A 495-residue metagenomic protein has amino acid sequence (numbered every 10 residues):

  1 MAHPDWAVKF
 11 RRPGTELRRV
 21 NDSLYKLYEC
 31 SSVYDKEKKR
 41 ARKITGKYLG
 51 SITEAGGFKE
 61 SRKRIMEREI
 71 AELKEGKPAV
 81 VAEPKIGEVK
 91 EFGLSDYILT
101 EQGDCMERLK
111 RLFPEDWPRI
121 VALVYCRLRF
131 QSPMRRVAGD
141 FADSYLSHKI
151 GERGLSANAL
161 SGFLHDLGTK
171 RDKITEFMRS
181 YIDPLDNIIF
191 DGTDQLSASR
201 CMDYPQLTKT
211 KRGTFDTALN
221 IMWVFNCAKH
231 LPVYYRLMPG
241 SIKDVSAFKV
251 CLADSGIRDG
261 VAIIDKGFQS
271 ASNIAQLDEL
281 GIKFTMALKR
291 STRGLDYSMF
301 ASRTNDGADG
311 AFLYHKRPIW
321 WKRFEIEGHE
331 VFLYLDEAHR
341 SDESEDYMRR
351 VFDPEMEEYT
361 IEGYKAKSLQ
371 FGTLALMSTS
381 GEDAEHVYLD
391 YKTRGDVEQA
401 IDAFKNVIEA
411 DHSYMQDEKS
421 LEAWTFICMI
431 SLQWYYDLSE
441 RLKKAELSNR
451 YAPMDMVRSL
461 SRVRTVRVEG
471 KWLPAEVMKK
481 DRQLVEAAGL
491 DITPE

Functional and structural regions predicted by a protein language model:
M1-I189, T193-S199, W223-R236, V468-E495: Dynamic "connector" segments at or just before major functional cores
Q131, R135, F177-Y234, P239 (+1 more regions): Active-site cores of enzymes that catalyze phosphoryl transfer or operate on phosphate-rich substrates
T217-L219, R236-L237, L280-T393, R458-E495: An anionic, glycine-rich sequence signature occurring as long contiguous blocks
R236-I257: Active-site beta-loop-alpha junctions of metal-dependent nucleic acid enzymes, especially the RNase H-like/DDE
I263-S272, R290-R293, K419-S420: Acidic, metal-coordinating catalytic cores used for nucleic-acid/nucleotide bond scission and strand-transfer chemistry
H386-M415: Short amphipathic alpha-helical "interface-anchor" segments enriched in bulky aromatics
Q416-S439: Basic, amphipathic alpha-helical segments enriched in Lys/Arg and hydrophobic/aromatic residues
S431-R467: Conserved nucleotidyltransferase catalytic core and NTase-mimicking acidic/glycine-rich helix/loop elements in nucleic
